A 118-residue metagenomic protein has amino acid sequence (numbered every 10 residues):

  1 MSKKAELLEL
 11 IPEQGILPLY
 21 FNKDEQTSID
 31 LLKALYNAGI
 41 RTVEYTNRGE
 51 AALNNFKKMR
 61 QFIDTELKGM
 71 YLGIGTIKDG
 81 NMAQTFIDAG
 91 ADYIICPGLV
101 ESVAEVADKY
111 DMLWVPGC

Functional and structural regions predicted by a protein language model:
M1-N81, T85-A89: Conserved N-terminal beta1-alpha1 strand-loop-helix module at the mouth
L67-G69, N81-A83, I87-C118: Conserved anion-binding
